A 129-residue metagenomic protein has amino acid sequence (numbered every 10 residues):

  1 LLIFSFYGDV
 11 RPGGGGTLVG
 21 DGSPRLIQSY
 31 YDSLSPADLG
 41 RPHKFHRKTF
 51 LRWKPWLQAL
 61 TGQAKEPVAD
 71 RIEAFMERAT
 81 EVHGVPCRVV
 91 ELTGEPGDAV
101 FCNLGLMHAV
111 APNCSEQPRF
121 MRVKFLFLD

Functional and structural regions predicted by a protein language model:
L1-P12, T93-P96, F101, F125-L128: Short, conserved beta-strand element in jelly-roll/cupin
I3, D21, Q117-D129: A short hydrophobic beta-strand segment most commonly corresponding to one strand of the jelly-roll/cupin
P12-G14, N113-E116: Short glycine/proline-enriched turns and hinge-like loops at secondary-structure junctions
P12-L106: Double-stranded beta-helix
C102, H108-S115: Short beta-strand His + acidic residue motifs that chelate non-heme Fe in jelly-roll/DSBH and cupin folds
L106-A109, F127-D129: Short Gly/Pro-enriched loop/turn and capping motifs at secondary-structure junctions
